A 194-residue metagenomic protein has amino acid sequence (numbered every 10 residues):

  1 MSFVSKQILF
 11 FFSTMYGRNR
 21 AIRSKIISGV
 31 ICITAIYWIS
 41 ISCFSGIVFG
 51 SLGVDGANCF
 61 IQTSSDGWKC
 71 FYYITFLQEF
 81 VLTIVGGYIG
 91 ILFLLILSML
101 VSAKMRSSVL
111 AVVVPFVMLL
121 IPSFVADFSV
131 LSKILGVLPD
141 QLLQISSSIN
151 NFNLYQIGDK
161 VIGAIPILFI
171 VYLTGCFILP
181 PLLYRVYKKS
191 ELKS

Functional and structural regions predicted by a protein language model:
M1-F10, T14, R18: Transmembrane helix boundary and interhelical loop/hinge segments in multi-pass membrane proteins
M1-S2, R23-K104, F124, I145-F169: Secretory targeting signals
V4-Q7, L97, L179, L183: Hydrophobic/aromatic residues in alpha-helical transmembrane segments
Y16-G17, R106-S108: Short loop-to-helix capping motifs
S28-G29, F116-L120, C176: Residue-level recognition of pore/gate-forming positions within transmembrane alpha-helices of multi-pass
S45-F60, S107, L131, L135 (+1 more regions): Transmembrane helix-loop junctions in multipass membrane proteins, especially transporters and channels
V101-K104, Y172-S194: Junction motif at the cytosolic side of a transmembrane helix
V109-P122, L138-D140: Central hydrophobic cores of alpha-helical transmembrane segments in multi-pass integral membrane proteins
